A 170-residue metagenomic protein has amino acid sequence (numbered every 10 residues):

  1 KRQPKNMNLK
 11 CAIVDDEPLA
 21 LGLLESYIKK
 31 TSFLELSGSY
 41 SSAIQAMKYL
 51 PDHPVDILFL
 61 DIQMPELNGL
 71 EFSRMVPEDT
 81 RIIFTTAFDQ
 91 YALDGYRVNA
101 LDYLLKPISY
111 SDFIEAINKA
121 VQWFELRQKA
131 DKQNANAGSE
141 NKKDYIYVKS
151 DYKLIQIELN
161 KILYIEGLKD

Functional and structural regions predicted by a protein language model:
K1-K10: Non-catalytic signal-transmission and effector/linker regions of two-component phosphorelay proteins
K10, E35-S37, D79-I82: Short active-site oxyanion
D16, A87, G167: Cofactor-binding loop segments of dinucleotide-utilizing enzymes, especially the Rossmann-like FAD- and NAD(P)+-binding
E17-G38: Two-component/phosphorelay signaling modules centered on CheY-like receiver
L19, K29-K30, A43-A135: CheY-like receiver
L24, A92, I162: Conserved RecA-like P-loop NTPase ATPase core
V121-D170: Conserved binding/recognition cores within well-folded domains
